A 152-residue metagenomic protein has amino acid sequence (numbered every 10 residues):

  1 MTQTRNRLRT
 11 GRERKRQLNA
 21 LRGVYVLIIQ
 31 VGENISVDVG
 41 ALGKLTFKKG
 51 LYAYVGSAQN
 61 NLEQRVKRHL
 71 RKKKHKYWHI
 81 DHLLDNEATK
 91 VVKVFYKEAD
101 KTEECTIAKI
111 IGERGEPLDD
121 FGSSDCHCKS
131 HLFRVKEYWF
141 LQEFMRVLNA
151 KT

Functional and structural regions predicted by a protein language model:
M1-V24: Extreme N-terminal tail/first-helix region
R7, R16-Q17, N60-N149: Aromatic/basic micro-patches that form nucleic-acid/chromatin recognition or nuclease catalytic surfaces
R14, V39-K44, I80-D81: Short secondary-structure capping micro-motifs at structural edges
L21-G23, I28-T46: An N-terminal domain-cap segment
L42-L45, R146-K151: Short intrinsically disordered coil segments
A53-A58: GIY-YIG nuclease signature motif recognition
